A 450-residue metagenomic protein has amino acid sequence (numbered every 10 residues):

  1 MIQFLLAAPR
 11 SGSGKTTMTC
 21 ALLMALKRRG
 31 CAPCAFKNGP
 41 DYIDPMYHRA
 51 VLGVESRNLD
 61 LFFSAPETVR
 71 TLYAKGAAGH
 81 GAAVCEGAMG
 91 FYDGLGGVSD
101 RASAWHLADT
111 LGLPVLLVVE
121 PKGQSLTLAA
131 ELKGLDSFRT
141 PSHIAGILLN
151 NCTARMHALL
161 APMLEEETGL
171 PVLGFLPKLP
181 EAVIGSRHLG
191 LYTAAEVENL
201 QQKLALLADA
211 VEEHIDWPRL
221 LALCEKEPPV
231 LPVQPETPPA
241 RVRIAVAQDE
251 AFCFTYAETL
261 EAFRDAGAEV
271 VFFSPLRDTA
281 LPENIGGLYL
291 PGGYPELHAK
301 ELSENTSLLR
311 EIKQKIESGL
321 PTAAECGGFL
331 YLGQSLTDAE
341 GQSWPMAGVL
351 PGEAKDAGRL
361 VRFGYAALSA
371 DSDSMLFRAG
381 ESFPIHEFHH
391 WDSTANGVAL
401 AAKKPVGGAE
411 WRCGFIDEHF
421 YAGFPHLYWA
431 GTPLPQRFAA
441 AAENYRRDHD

Functional and structural regions predicted by a protein language model:
M1-I2, T237-R243: A short, charged/proline- and glycine-enriched loop that marks the coil->beta-strand transition at the N-terminal
I2-T17, L23-L111, V119-G146, A154-A158: ATP-dependent carboxylate-amine ligase catalytic core
K37-N38, V172-P180, E269-R277: Beta-strand->loop->alpha-helix junctions that form or flank phosphate-binding loops in nucleotide-handling enzymes
A108, P238-P239, F252-D265, E269-V271 (+2 more regions): C-terminal and late-domain segments of enzyme folds
L113, L170, E317-P321: A short helix->loop->beta-strand "cap" motif at the edges of active sites that frequently abuts
S125-E236: Internal gly/pro-rich beta-alpha loop/helix module that stabilizes soluble enzyme cofactors or their anionic handles
A240-E317: Phosphate-binding active sites in nucleotide-utilizing proteins
P295-S374: Cysteine-nucleophile active-site neighborhood
